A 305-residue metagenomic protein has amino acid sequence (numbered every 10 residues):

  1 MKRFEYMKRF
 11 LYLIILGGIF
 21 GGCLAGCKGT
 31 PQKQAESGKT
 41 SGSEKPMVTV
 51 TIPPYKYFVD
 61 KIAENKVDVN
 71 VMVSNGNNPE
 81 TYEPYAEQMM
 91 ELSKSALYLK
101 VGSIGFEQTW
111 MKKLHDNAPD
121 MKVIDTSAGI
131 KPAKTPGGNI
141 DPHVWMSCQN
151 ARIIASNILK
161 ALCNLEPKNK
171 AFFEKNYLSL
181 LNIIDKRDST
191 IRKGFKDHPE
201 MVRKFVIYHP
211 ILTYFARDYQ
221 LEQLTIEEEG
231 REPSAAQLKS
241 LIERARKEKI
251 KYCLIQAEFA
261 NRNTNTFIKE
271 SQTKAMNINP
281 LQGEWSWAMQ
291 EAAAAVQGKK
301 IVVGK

Functional and structural regions predicted by a protein language model:
K2-I14: Bacterial N-terminal signal peptides that target proteins for export
F4-M7, G21, A35, S43: Intrinsic disorder/low-complexity signal
L13-C23: Bacterial N-terminal signal peptides
G26-K305: Extracytoplasmic metal-acquisition and chelation regions
